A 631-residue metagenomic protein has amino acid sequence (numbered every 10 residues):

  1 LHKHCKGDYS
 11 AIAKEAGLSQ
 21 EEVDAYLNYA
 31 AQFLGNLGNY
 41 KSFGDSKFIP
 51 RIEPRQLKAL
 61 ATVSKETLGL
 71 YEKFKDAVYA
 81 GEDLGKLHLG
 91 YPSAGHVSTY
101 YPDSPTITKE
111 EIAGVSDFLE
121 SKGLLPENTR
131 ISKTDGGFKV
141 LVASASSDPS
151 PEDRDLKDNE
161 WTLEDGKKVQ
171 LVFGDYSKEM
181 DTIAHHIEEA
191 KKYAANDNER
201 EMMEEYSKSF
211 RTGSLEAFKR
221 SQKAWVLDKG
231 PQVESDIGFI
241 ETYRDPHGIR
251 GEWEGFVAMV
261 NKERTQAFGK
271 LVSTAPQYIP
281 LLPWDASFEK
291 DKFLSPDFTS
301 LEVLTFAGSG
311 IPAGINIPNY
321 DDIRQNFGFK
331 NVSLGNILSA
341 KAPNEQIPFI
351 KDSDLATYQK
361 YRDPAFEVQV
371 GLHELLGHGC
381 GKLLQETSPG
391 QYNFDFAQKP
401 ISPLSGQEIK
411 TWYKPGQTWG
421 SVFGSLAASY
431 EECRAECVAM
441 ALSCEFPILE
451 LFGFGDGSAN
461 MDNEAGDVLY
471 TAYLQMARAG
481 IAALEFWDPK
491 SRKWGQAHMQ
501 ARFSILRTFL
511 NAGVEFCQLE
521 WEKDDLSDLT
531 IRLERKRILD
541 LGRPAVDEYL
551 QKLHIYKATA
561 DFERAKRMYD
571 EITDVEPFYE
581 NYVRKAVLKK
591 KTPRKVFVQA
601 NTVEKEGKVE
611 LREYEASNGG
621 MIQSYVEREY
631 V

Functional and structural regions predicted by a protein language model:
H4-L27, A31-D45, T299, G310 (+4 more regions): Zinc-dependent metallohydrolase catalytic domains
Q20, Y26-D148, D158, G166-R362 (+1 more regions): Contiguous, non-catalytic segments that form substrate-binding/exosite surfaces or channel walls
I183-I187, G371, V438: Alpha-helical packing segments of well-folded alpha/beta enzyme cores
L372, L376-G377: Short active-site segment of divalent metal-dependent hydrolases/proteases that encodes the spacing between
